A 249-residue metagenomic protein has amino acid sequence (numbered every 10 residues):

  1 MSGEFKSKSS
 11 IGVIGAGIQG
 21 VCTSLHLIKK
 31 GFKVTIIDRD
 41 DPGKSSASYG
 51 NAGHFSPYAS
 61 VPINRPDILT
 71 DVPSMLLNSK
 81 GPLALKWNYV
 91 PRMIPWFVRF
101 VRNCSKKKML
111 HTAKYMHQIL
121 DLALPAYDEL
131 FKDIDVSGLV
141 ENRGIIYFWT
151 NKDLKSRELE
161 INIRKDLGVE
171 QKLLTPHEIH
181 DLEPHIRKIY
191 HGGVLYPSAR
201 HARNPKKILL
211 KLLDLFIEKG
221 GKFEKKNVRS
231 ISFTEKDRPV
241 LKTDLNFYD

Functional and structural regions predicted by a protein language model:
M1-S9: A short, basic/flexible loop-to-alpha-helix module at the beginning of a structural domain
S9-I36: N-terminal Rossmann-like FAD-binding beta1-loop-alpha1 element of flavoenzymes
A16, R39, T150: Cofactor-binding loop segments of dinucleotide-utilizing enzymes, especially the Rossmann-like FAD- and NAD(P)+-binding
K29-Y49: Glycine-rich FAD pyrophosphate-binding loop
K33, E170, K222: Residue-level detector of anion-binding/catalytic polar loops
G50-P176: Dinucleotide-binding Rossmann-like beta1-alpha1 core, especially the glycine-rich loop that anchors the ADP
K155-L167, I186-D249: Helical element adjacent to the flavin cofactor pocket in flavoenzyme catalytic cores
